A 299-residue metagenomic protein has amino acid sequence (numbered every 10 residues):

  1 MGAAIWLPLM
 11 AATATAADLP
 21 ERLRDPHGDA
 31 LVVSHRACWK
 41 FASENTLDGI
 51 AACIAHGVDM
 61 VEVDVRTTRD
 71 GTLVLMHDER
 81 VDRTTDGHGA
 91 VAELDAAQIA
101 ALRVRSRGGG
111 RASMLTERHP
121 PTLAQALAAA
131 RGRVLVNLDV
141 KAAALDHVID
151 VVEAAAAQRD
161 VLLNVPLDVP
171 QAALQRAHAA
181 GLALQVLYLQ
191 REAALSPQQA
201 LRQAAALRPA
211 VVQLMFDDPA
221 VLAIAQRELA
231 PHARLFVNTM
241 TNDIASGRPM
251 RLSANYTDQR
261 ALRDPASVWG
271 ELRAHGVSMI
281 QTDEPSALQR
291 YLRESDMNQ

Functional and structural regions predicted by a protein language model:
M1-G2, P170: Generic low-polarity alpha-helical segments
G2-A11: Bacterial N-terminal signal peptides
A14-Q299: Phosphate-group recognition and catalysis centered on beta-loop-alpha active-site segments
